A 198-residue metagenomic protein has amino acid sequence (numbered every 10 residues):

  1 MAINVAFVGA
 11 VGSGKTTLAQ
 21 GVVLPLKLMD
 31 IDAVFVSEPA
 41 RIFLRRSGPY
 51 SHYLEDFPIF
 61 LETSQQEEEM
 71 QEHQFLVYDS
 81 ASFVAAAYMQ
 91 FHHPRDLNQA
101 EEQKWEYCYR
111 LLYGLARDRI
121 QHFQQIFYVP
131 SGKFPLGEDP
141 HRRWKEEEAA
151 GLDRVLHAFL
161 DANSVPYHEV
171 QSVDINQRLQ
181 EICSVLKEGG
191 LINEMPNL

Functional and structural regions predicted by a protein language model:
F7: Hydrophobic anchor at the beta1->P-loop junction of P-loop NTPases
G12: Walker A (P-loop) phosphate-binding loop of P-loop NTPases
K15: Conserved lysine of the Walker
L18: Hydrophobic positions on the alpha1 helix immediately C-terminal to the Walker A/P-loop
V23-S64: Conserved substrate/cofactor phosphate-moiety recognition/catalytic segment in nucleotide-dependent phosphotransferases
G48-L97: Conserved nucleotide-sensing/catalytic segment adjacent to the nucleotide-binding pocket in NTP-handling enzymes
H92-D174: A glycine- and Lys/Arg-enriched "phosphate-lid" helix/loop adjacent to the NTP-binding pocket of small-molecule kinases
V165-E169, N176, Q180-L198: C-terminal accessory "lid"/substrate-recognition subdomains
